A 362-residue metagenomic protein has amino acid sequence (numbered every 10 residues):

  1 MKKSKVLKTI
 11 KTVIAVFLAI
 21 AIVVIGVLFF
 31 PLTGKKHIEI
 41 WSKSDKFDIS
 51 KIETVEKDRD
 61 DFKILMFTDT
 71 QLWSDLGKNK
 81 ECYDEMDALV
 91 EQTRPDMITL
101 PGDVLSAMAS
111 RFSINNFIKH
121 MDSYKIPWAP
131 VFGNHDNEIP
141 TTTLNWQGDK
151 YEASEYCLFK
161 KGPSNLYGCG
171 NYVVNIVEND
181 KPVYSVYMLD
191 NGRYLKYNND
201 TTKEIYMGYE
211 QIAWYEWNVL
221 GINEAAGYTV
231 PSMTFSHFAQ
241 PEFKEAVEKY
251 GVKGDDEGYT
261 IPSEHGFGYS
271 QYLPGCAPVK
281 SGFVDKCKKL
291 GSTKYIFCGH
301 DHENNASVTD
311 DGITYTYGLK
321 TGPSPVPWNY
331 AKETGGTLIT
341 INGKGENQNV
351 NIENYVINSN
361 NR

Functional and structural regions predicted by a protein language model:
K2-I22: N-terminal Sec-pathway targeting helices
F29-H37, I49-E53, V173-E178, G275 (+2 more regions): Binuclear metal-dependent phosphoesterase catalytic core
F29-N116: N-terminal active-site segment of His-dependent metallophosphoesterases
G34-S50, N115-G227, G336-T340: Extended active-site neighborhood of metal-dependent phosphoesterases/phosphodiesterases
D61-S74, V183-R193, F235, T314-K320: Active-site-proximal beta-strand elements of phosphoester/diester hydrolases
D69, M86, I98, D103 (+7 more regions): Divalent metal-coordination and catalytic microenvironments
W73-L76, S106-R111, P130-T142, Y194-Y197 (+4 more regions): Active-site environment of divalent metal-dependent phosphoester hydrolases
T93-D96, S185-Y187, D200-D301: His/acidic metal-ligating clusters that form di-metal
